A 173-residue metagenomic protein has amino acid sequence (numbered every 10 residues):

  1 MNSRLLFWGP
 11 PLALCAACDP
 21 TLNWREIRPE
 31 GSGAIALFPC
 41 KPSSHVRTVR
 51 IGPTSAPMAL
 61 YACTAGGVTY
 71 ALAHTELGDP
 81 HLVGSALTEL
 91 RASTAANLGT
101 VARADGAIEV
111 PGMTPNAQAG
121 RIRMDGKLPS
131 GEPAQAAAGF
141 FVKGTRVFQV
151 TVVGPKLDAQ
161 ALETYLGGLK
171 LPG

Functional and structural regions predicted by a protein language model:
M1-P10: Bacterial N-terminal signal peptides that target proteins for export
L14-A17: C-terminal motif of bacterial Sec signal peptides marking the signal peptidase cleavage site
D19-R25: Bacterial lipoprotein signal-peptidase II cleavage site
P29-F38: Predominantly extracellular/luminal regions of secreted and cell-surface proteins, especially disulfide-bonded
A34, P42-S44, A86-A102, G144-G173: Surface-exposed amphipathic alpha-helical segments
L37, K41, T64-V68, F141-V147: Short, solvent-exposed coil/turn segments at beta-strand boundaries
K41-L60, S93-V142: Signature of long, low-cysteine stretches enriched in small and polar/charged residues
S43-V83: Secretory pathway targeting signatures of secreted, lumenal, and periplasmic proteins
